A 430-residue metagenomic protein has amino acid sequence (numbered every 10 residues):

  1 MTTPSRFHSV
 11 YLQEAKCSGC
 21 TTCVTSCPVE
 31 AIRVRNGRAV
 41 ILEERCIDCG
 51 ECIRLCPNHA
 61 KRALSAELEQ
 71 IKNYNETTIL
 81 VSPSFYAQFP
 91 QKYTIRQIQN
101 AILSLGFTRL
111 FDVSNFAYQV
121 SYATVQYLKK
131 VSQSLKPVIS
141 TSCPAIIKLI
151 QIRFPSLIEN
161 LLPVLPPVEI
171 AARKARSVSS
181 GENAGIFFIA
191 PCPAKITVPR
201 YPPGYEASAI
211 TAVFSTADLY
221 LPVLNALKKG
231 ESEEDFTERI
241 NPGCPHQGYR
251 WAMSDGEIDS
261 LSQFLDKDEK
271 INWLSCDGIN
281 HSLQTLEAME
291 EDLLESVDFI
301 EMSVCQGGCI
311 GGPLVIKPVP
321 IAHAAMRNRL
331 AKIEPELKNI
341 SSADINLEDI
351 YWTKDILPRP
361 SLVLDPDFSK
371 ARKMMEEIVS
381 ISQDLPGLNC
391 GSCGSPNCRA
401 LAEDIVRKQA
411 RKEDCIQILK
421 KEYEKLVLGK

Functional and structural regions predicted by a protein language model:
T2-S5, S9-E14, S18-E43, I47 (+4 more regions): Iron-sulfur cluster-binding cysteine motifs and their immediate structural context in ferredoxin-like electron-transfer
A63-G391, P396-K430: Iron-sulfur-associated redox domains of electron-transfer enzymes in respiratory and anaerobic energy metabolism
